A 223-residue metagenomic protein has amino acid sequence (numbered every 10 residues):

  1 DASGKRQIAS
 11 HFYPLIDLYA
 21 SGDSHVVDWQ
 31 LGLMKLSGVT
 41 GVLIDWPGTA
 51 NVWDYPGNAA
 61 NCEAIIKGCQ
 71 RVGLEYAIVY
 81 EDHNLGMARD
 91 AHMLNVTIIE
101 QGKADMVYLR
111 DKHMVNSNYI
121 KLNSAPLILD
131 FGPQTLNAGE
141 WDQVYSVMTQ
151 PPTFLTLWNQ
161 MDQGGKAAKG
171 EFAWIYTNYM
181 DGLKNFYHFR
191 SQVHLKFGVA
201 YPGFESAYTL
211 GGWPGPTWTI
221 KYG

Functional and structural regions predicted by a protein language model:
D1-G223: Glycan-processing catalytic domains of CAZymes
